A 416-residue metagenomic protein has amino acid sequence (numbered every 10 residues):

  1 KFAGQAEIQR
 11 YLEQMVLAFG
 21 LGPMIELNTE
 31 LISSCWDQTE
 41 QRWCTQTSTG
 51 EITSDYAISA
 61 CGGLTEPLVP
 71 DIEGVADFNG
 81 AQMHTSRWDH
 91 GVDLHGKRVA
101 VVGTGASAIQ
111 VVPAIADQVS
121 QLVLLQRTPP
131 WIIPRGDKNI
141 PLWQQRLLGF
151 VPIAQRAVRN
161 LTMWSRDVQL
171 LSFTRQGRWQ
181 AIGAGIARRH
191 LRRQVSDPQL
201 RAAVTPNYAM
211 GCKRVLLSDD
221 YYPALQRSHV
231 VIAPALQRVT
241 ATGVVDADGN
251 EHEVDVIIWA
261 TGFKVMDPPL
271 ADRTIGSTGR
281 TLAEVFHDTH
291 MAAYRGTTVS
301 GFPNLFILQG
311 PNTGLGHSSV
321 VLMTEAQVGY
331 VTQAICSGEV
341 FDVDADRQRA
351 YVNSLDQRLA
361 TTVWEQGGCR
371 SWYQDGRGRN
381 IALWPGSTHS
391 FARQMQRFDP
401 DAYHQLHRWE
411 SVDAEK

Functional and structural regions predicted by a protein language model:
K1-L64, Q194, A224, R238: Feature captures the FAD/FMN-dependent oxidoreductase FAD-binding
A18-G20, E73-D77, Y222-R227, T297-V299: Short, conserved catalytic or adaptor-binding loops enriched in Gly and charged residues
D37, T47, D246, I275-S277: Acidic surface patches and DE-rich sequence motifs
R42, G80-S86, V230, R238-V244 (+1 more regions): Short gly/ser/thr-rich secondary-structure transition/capping motifs
I52, A57-S196, V230-I232, H252 (+2 more regions): Rossmann-like dinucleotide-binding core of oxidoreductases
L170-R273, Q348-K416: C-terminal catalytic lobe of FAD-dependent flavoproteins
A260-I335: Glycine/threonine-rich phosphate-binding loop and adjacent beta-strand/alpha-helix elements that clamp
